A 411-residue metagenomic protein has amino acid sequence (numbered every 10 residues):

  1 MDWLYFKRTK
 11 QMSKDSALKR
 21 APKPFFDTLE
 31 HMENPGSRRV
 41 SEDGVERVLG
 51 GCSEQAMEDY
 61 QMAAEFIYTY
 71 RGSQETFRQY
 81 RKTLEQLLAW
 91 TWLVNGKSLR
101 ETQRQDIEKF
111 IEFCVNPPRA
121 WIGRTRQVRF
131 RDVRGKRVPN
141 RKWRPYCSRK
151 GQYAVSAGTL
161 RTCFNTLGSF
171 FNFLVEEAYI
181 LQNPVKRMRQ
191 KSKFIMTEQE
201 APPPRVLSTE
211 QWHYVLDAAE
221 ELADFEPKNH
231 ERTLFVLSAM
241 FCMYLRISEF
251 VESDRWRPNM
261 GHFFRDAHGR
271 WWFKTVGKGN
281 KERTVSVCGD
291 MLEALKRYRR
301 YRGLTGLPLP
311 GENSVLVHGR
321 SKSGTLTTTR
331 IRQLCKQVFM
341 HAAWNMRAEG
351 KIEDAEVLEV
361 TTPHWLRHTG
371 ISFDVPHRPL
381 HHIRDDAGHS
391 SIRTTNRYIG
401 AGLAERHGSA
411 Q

Functional and structural regions predicted by a protein language model:
Q61-R78, E85-P202, L222-A223: N-terminal core-binding DNA-recognition domain of tyrosine recombinases/integrases
A157, H213-I247: Basic, Lys/Arg- and aromatic-enriched nucleic-acid-binding interface segment
G168-N172, E231-E252, W272-F273, S372-F373: Short pre-functional
I195-D217, G279-D290, G306-E312: DNA breakage-rejoining catalytic core of tyrosine-based enzymes
E252-R297, G303, P308: Conserved tyrosine-mediated DNA breakage-rejoining catalytic core shared by Y-recombinases
C288-V357: Active-site/catalytic core of tyrosine-dependent DNA strand-transfer enzymes
R332-D385, I392: Short, basic (Lys/Arg/His-rich) helix/loop patches that form interaction surfaces in the mid-to-C-terminal regions
A387-Q411: Catalytic-site neighborhood detector that most strongly recognizes the C-terminal catalytic loop/helix of tyrosine
